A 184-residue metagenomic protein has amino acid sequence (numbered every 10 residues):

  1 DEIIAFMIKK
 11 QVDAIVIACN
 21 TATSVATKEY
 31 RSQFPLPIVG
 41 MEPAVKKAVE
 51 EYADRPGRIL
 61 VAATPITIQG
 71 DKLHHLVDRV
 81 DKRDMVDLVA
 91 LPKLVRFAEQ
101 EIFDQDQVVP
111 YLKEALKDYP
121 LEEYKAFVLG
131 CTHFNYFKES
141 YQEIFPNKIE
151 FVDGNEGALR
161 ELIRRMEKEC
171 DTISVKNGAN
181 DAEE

Functional and structural regions predicted by a protein language model:
D1-E184: Non-catalytic structural scaffold of enzyme domains
